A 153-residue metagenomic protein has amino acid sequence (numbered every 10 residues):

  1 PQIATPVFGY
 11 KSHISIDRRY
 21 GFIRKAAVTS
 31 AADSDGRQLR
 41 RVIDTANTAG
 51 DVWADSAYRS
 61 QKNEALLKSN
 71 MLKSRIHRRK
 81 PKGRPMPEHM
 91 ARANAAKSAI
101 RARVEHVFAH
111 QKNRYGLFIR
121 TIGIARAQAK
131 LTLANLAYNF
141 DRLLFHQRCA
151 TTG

Functional and structural regions predicted by a protein language model:
P1-N70: Polybasic low-complexity intrinsically disordered regions
H13-S15, K25-A27, W53, R75 (+3 more regions): Structured core elements
R37, K62, G83-M90: Short, charged, surface-exposed secondary-structure boundary motifs
G50-W53, R75-I76, F145-H146, T152: Acidic/polar loop patches that form or flank catalytic/metal-binding clefts of enzymes that bind anionic ligands
Y58, K80-K82: Active-site-proximal loop/turn and secondary-structure-junction residues that shape catalytic pockets, frequently
A65, M90-G153: Basic, amphipathic alpha-helical segments enriched in Lys/Arg and hydrophobic/aromatic residues
N70-R78: Short hydrophobic/aromatic-enriched beta-strand-loop microsegments
